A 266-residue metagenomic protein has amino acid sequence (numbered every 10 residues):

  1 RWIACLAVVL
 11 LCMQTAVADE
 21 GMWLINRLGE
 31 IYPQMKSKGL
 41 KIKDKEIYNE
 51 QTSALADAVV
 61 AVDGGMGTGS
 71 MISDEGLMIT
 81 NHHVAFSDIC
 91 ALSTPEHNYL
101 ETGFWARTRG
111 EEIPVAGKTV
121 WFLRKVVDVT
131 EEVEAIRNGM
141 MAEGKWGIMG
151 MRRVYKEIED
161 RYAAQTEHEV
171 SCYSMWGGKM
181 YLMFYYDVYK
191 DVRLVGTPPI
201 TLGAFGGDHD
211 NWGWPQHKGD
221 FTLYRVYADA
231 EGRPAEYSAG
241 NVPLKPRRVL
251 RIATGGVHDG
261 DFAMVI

Functional and structural regions predicted by a protein language model:
A4-Q14: Bacterial N-terminal signal peptides
Q14-I266: Terminal presequence/propeptide segments associated with secretion/organelle targeting and zymogen/polyprotein
